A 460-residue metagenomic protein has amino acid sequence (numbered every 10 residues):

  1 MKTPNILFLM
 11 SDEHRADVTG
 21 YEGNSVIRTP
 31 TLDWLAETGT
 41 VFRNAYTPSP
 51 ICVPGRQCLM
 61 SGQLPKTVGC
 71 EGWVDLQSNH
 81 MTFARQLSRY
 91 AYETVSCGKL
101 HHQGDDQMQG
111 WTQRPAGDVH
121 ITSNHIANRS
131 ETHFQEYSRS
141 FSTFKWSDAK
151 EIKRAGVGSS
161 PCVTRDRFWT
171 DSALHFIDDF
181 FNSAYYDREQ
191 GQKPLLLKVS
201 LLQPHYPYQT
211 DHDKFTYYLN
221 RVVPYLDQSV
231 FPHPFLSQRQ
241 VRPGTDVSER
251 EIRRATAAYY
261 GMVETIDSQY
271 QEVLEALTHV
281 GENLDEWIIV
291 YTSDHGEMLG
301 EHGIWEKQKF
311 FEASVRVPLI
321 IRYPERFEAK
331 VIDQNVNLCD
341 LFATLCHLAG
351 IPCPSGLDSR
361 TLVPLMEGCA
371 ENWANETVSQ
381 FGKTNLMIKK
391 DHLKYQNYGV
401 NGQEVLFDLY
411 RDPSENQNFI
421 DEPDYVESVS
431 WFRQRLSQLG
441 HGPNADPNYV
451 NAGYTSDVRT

Functional and structural regions predicted by a protein language model:
M1-Q396, Q403-E404, P413-Q434, H441 (+3 more regions): Formylglycine-dependent sulfatase
Y410: Residues forming the ATP-binding cleft of Hanks-type serine/threonine protein kinase domains
